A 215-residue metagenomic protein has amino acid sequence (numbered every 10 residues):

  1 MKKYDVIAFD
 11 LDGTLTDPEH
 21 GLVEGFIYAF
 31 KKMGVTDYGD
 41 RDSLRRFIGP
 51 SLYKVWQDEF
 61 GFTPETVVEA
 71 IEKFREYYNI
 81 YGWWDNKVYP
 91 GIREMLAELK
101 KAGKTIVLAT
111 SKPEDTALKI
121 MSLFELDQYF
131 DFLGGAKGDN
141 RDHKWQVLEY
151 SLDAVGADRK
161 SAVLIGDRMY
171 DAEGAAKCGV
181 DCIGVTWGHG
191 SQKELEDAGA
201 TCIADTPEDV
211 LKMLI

Functional and structural regions predicted by a protein language model:
M1-K2, K101-K104, A154-R159: Glycine-rich phosphate-binding loop signature in dinucleotide/nucleotide-binding domains
K2-R93: N-terminal helical cap/lid subdomain that shapes the substrate entry/recognition surface in HAD-like hydrolases
V6, K144-E173: Conserved Lys-Pro-Asp/Glu-containing loop-to-beta segment of HAD-superfamily phosphomonoesterases, centered on
F26, I92-M121, A136: Substrate-recognition element of Asp-dependent hydrolases with the DxDx(T/V) motif
T36, L126-D131, D158-R159, T201-A204: Conserved H-loop
D127-D142: A short, structured active-site edge motif that brings together acidic residues
V163-A204: Acidic, Mg2+-coordinating phosphoryl-transfer loop and its flanking beta/alpha structural elements, shared across
